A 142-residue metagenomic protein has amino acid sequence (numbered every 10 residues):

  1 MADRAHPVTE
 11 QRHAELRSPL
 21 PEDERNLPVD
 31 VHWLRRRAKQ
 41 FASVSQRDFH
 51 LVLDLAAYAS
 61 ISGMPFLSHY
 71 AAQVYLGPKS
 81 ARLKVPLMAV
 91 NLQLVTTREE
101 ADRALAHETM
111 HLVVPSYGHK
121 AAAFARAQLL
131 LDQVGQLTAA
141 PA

Functional and structural regions predicted by a protein language model:
M1-D102, L112-A142: Active-site-proximal or metal-binding-adjacent scaffold patches in catalytic folds
L105: A conserved beta-strand element that flanks and buttresses the S-adenosyl-L-methionine
E108: Walker B catalytic acidic pair
